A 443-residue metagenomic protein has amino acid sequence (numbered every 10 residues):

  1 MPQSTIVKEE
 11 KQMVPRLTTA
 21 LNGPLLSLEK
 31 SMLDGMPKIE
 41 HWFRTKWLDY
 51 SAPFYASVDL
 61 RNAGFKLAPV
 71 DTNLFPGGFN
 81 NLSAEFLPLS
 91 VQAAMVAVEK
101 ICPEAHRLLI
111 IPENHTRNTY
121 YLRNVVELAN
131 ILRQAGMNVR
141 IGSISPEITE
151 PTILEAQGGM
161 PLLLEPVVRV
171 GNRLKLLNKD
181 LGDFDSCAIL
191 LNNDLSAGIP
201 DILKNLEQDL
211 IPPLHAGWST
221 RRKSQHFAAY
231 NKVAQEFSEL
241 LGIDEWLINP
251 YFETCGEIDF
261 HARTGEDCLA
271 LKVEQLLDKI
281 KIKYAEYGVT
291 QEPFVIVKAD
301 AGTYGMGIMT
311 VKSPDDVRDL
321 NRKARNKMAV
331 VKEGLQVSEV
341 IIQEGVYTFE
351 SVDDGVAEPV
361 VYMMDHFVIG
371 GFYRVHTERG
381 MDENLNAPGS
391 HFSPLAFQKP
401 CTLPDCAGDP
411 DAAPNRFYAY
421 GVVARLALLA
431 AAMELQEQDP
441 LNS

Functional and structural regions predicted by a protein language model:
M1, T5-Q12, D365-H366, V375-S443: Peripheral (often C-terminal) accessory segments that flank ATP-dependent C-N-forming ligase machineries
M1-E40, Y50, A56-S57, A63-F65 (+10 more regions): Low-complexity, highly charged intrinsically disordered N-terminal segments that act as targeting/localization
K38-W42, S57, P76, L109 (+6 more regions): N-terminal beta-alpha lobe that positions the nucleotide/phosphoryl donor in ATP/NTP-coupled carboxylate activation
S51-F54, L132, G182, D353-V356: Short solvent-exposed loop/turn micro-motifs enriched in small/polar/acidic residues
S51-P76, K298, G345, A357-H366 (+2 more regions): Conserved metal-phosphate-binding beta-hairpin within the catalytic cores of diverse ATP-dependent phosphoryl-transfer
D59-G64, L74-P76, N114, V168 (+7 more regions): Short, flexible loop/turn elements at secondary-structure junctions
K66, K272-F294, A301-M306, K312-L395: Phosphate-binding site of ATP-dependent enzymes
A93, T116-G136, S143-Q291: Conserved N-proximal alpha/beta basic substrate-recognition cap immediately N-terminal to, or forming the N-lobe
